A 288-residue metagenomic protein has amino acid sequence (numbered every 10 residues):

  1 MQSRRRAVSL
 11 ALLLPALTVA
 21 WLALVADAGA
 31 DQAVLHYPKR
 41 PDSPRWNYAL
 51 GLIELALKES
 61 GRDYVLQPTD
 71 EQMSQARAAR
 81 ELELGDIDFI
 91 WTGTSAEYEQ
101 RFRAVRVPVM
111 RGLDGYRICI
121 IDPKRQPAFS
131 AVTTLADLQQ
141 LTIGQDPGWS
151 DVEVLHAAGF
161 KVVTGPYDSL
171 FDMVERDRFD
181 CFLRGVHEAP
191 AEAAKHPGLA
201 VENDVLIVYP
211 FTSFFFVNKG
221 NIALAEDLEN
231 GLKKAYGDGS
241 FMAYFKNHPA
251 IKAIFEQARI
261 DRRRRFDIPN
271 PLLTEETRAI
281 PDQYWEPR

Functional and structural regions predicted by a protein language model:
A11-A23: Bacterial N-terminal signal peptides
A30-F102, L228: Extracytoplasmic small-molecule ligand-binding "clamshell" domains of the periplasmic binding protein/Venus flytrap
K39, W46, G112-I118, A194-E229 (+3 more regions): Periplasmic-binding protein-like
L50, E54-S60, P123-Q126, T212-F255: Extended ligand-binding regions for polar small-molecule ligands
L52-V65, A131-D137, D146-D168, A191-P197: Ligand-binding cleft/hinge of the Venus flytrap
Q72-D88, A157-A158, D168-H187: Short helices/loops that flank or line small-molecule/ion binding pockets
E81-E83, I90-F102, C181-I207: A ligand-binding cleft/hinge motif common to bilobed small-molecule-binding domains
M110-E153: A conserved helix-loop-strand patch within extracytoplasmic ligand-binding domains of the periplasmic binding
